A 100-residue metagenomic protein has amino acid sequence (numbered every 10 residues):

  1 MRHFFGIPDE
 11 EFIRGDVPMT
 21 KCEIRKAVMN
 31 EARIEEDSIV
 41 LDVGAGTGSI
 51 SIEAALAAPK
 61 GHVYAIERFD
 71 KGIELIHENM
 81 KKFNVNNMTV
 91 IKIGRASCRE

Functional and structural regions predicted by a protein language model:
M1-L41, L75-E78, K82: Class I SAM-dependent transferase core
E35, A58, V85-N86: Short, well-ordered coil/turn elements that cap or connect secondary structure elements
G44: Conserved S-adenosyl-L-methionine
T47-P59: Conserved SAM-binding loop of SAM-dependent methyltransferases across substrates and taxa, primarily the Class I
K60-Y64: Short beta-strand element of Class I
I66-R99: S-adenosyl-L-methionine
